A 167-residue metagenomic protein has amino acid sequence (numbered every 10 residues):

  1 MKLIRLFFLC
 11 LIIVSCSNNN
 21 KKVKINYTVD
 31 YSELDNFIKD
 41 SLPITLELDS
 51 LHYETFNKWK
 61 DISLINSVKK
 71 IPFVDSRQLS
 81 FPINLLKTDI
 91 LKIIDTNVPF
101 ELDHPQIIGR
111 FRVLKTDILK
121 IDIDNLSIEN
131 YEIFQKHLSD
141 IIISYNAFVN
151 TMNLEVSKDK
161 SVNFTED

Functional and structural regions predicted by a protein language model:
K2, S17, K21, N146-N153: A short, amphipathic alpha-helical segment
K2-L9: Sec-dependent signal peptide recognition, specifically the positively charged N-region followed immediately by
I12-S15: C-terminal motif of bacterial Sec signal peptides marking the signal peptidase cleavage site
N18-R77, F81: Immediate post-signal-peptide N-terminus of mature secreted/exported proteins
E54-D167: Intrinsically disordered, glycine/charged-rich N-terminal periplasmic/extracytoplasmic linker segments that lie
